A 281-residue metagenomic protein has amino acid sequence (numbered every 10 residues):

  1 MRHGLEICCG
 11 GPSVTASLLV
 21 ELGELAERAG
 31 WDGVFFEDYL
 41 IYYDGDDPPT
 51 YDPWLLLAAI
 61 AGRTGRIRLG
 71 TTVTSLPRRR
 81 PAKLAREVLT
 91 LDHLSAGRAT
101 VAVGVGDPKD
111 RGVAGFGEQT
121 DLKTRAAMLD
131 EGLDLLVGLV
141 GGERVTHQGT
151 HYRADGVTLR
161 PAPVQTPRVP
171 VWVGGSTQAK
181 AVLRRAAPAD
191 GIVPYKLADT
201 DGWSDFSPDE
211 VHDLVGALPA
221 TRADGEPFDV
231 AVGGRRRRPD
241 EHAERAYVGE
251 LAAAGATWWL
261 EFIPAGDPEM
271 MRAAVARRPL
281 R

Functional and structural regions predicted by a protein language model:
M1-R281: Active-site-adjacent structural elements that line small-molecule/cofactor binding pockets in enzymes
